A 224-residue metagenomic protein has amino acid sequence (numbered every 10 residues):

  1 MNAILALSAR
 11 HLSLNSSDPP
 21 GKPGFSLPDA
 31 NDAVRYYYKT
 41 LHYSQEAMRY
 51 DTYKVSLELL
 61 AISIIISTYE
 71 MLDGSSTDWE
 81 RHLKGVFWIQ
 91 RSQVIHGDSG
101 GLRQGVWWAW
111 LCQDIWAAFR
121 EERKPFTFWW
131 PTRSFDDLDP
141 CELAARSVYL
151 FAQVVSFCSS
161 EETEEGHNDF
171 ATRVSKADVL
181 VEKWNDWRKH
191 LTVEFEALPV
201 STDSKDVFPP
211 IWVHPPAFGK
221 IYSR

Functional and structural regions predicted by a protein language model:
M1: N-terminal beta1-alpha1-beta2 module of alpha/beta enzyme domains
L5-N15, K22-S26, A30, R35-S76 (+3 more regions): Hydrophobic/aromatic-rich effector regions of fungal transcription factors
S8-S16, S44, C158, R188-L191 (+1 more regions): Short amphipathic alpha-helical segments enriched in hydrophobics
G21-F25, W129-R224: Cytosolic regulatory protein-protein interaction regions
F25-D32, K54, D78, D98 (+4 more regions): Short amphipathic alpha-helical molecular recognition features
A30, V34-Q45, E80-Q90, W107 (+4 more regions): Hydrophobic core segments within long, regular secondary-structure runs in both alpha- and beta-rich folds
Y38-Y53, E80, Q90-G101, K189 (+1 more regions): Fungal-biased detection of long, low-complexity, Ser/Thr- and Lys/Arg-rich intrinsically disordered regions
S67-E161: Acidic/serine-rich, low-complexity amphipathic helices located in mid- to C-terminal regulatory regions
